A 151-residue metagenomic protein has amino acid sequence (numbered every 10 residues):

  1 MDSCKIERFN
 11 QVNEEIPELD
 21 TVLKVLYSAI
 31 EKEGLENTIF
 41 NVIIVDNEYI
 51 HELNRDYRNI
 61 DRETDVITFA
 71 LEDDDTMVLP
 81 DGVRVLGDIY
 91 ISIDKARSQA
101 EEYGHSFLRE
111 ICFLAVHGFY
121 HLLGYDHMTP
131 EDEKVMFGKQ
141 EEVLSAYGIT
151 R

Functional and structural regions predicted by a protein language model:
M1-I111, Y120-R151: An acidic/histidine-cluster motif and surrounding catalytic segment that typifies divalent-metal-assisted enzyme active
